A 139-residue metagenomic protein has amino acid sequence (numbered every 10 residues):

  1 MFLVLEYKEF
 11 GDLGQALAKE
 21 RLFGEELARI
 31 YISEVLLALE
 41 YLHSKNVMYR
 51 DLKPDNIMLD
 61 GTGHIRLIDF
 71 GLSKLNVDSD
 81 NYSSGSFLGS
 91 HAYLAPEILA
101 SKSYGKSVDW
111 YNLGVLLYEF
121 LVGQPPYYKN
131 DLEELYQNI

Functional and structural regions predicted by a protein language model:
M1-D12: Conserved short submotifs of the Hanks-type protein kinase catalytic core that shape the nucleotide-binding pocket
G14-F23: AlphaC helix of the protein kinase catalytic domain
Y31-I32: Activation segment signature within eukaryotic-like protein kinase domains
H43-L59: Catalytic-loop of the protein kinase fold
S84-L94: Conserved activation segment of eukaryotic-like protein kinases, specifically the C-terminal portion of the activation
D109: Conserved catalytic-loop aspartate of Hanks-type protein kinases
